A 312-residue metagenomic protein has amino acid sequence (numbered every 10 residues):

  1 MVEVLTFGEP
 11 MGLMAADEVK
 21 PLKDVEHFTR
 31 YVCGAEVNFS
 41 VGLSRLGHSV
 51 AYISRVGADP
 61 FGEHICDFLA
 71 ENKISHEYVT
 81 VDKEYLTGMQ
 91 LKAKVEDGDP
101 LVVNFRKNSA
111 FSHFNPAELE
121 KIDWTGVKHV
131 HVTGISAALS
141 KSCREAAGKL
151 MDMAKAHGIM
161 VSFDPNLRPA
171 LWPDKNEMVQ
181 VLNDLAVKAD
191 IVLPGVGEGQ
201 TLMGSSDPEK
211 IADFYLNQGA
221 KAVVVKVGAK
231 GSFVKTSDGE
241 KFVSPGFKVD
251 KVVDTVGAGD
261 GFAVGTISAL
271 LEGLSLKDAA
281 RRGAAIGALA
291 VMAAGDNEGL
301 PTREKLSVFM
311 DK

Functional and structural regions predicted by a protein language model:
M1-S75: Glycine-rich phosphate/adenosyl-contacting loop at the front of the ribokinase-like
M1-V4, D152, G204, P208-K312: Conserved phosphate-binding/catalytic region of the ribokinase-like
L43, G195, G259: Short, conserved phosphate/pyrophosphate- and ester-handling motifs at nucleotide-, phospho-/glycolipid
S49-G134, S307-K312: Conserved N-terminal subdomain of the carbohydrate kinase-like
P60-I74, V179-K188, A212, K248: Short, electropositive alpha-helical surface patch
H129, I135-D213, K230-S232: Conserved beta-alpha-beta core of the PfkB/ribokinase-like small-molecule kinase fold
